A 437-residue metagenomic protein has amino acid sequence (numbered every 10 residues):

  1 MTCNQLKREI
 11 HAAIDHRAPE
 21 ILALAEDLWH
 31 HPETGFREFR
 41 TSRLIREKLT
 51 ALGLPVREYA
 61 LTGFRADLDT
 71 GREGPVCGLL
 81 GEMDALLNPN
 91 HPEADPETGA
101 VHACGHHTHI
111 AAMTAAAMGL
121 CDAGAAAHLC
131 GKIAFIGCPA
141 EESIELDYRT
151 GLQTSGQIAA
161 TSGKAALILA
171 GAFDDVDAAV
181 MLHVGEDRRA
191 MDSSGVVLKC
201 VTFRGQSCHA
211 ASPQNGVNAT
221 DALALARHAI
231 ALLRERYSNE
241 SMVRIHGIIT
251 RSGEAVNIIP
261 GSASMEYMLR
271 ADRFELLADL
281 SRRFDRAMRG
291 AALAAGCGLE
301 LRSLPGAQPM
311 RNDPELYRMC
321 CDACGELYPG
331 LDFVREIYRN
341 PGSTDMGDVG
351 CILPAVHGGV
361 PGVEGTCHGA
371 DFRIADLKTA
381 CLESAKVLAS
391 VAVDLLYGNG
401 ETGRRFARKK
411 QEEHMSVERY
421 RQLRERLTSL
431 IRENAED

Functional and structural regions predicted by a protein language model:
C3-A103, H107-A134, A140: Acidic/His- and Gly-rich active-site-bordering loop/insert found across diverse amide/peptide-bond hydrolases
E9, A13-R17, A23-D27, L44 (+8 more regions): Generic non-transmembrane alpha-helical segments
G78-E82, A134-C138, V180-H183, T202-R204 (+1 more regions): Short beta-strand segments
N90-A103, R204-C208, T366-I374: Glycine/charged-rich beta-loop-alpha catalytic/anionic-binding loops adjacent to active sites
E97-D147, V201-F203, A210-L233, Y267-L269 (+1 more regions): Alpha-helical metal-binding/catalytic segments enriched in His/Glu/Asp
T114-D192: Acidic/histidine-rich catalytic neighborhood of metal-dependent amide-processing enzymes
I168-L169, F173-R318, D322-C324, Y338-G347: Midchain, well-structured core segments that form catalytic/ion-binding scaffolds
V334-V391, L395-N434: Zn-dependent metallopeptidase/amidohydrolase metal-coordination segment
